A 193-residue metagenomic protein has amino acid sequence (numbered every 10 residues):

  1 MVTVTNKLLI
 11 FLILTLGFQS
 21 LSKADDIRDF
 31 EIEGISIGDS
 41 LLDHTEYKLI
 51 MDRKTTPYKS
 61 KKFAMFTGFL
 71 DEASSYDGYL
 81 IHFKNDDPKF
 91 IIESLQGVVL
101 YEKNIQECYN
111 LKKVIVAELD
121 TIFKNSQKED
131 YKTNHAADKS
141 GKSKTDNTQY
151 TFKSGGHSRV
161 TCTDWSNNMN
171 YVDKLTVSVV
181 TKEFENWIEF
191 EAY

Functional and structural regions predicted by a protein language model:
M1-T5: N-terminal secretory signal peptides that target proteins for export/translocation
K7-G17: Bacterial N-terminal signal peptides
I13, I27, D87-F90: Sequence-level motif detector for i,i+2 pairs with an aromatic at +2
Q19-A24: Sec/Tat signal peptide C-region and signal peptidase I cleavage site
D25-M65, F69, S94-Y193: Non-cytosolic coordination micro-motifs
F66-I91: Compositionally biased P/S/T/G-rich terminal and signal peptide-adjacent segments that lie outside catalytic cores
